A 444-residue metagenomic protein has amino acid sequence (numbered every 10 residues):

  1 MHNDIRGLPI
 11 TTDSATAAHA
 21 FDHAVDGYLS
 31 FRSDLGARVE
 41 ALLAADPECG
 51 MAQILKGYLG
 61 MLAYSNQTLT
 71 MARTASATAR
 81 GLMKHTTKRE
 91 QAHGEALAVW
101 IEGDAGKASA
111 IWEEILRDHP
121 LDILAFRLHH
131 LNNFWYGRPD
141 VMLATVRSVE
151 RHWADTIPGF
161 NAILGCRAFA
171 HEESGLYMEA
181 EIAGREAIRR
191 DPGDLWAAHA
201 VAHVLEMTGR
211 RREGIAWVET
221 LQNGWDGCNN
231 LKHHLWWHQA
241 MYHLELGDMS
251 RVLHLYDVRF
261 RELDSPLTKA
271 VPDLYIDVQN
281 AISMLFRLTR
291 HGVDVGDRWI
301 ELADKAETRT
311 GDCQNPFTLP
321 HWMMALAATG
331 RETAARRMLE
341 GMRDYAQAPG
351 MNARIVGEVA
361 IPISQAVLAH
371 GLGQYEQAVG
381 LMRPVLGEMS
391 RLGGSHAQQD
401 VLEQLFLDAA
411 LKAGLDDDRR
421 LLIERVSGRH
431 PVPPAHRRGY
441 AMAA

Functional and structural regions predicted by a protein language model:
L8-I10, T78-E90, R117-H119, E150-F160 (+5 more regions): Flexible helix-coil transition and linker loops at the boundaries of alpha-helical arrays
A15-A18, H23-E40, A44-E48, Q53-G106 (+3 more regions): Inter-helical turn/loop elements of alpha-helical hairpins
A15-A20, C49-G50, T86-A92, H119-F126 (+8 more regions): Generic helix N-cap/helix-start motif at coil->alpha-helix transitions
G27, G60, V99, N133 (+9 more regions): Residue at a conserved register position within TPR or TPR-like alpha-solenoid repeats
R38-A41, T70-M83, G106-L116, D140-W153 (+7 more regions): Alpha-helical repeat scaffolds
G81-A180: Well-ordered mid-protein domain cores that form the structural environment of catalytic cofactors
T145-L246: Internal metal/ion-chelating core segments
H243-A444: Helix-coil-helix junctions within alpha-helical repeat/solenoid scaffolds
